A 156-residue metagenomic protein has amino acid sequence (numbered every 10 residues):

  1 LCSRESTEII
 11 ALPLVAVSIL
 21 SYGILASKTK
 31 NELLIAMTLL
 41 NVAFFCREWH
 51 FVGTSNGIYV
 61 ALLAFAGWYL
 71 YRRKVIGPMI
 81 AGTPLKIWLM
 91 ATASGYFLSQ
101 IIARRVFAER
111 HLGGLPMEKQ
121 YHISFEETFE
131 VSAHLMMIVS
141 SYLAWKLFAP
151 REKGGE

Functional and structural regions predicted by a protein language model:
L1-I9, W49, M117-S132: Short aromatic-rich membrane-water interface segments that cap or initiate transmembrane helices in multi-pass membrane
C2-Y22, I35-R47: Hydrophobic, membrane-facing alpha-helical anchors
I10, K30-I35, V52-V60: Short, aromatic-rich membrane-interface segments at the entry and exit of alpha-helical transmembrane domains
A11-I24, Y59-R73, T128-A144: Hydrophobic cores of alpha-helical transmembrane segments in multi-pass inner/ER membrane proteins, independent
A26-T38, T83-T92: Membrane-interfacial loop-to-transmembrane alpha-helix junctions, especially the N-terminal start
F44-H50, S94-G114: C-terminal ends of transmembrane alpha-helices and the immediately adjacent extracellular/lumenal or cytosolic loop
C46-G57, I76-M79: Membrane-interface helix caps and helix-loop-helix hairpins in membrane proteins
R73-M79, W145-G155: Membrane-interface capping segments at transmembrane-helix boundaries
